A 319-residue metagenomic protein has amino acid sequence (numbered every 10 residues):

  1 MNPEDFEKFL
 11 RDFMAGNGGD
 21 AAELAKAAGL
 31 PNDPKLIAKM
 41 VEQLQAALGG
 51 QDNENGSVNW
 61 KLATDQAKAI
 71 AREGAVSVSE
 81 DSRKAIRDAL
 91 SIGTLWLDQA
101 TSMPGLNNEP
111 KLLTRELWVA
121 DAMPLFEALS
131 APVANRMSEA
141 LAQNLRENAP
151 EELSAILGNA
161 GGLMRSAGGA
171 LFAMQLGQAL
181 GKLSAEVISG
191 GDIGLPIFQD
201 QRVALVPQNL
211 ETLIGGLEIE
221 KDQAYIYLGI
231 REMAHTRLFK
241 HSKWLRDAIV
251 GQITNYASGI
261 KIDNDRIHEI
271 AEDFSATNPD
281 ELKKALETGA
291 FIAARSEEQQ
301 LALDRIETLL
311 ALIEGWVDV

Functional and structural regions predicted by a protein language model:
M1-P132: N-terminal low-structure segments adjacent to metalloprotease catalytic domains across cellular compartments
A47-L62, I188-V206, E281, A285: Acidic, low-complexity proline/glycine-rich segments
N53-E73, L129-N159, K283-F291: Short, compositionally biased low-complexity segments
V76-S79, L97, N107, E116 (+5 more regions): Metalloprotease/metallohydrolase-associated module, dominated by Zn2+-dependent proteases
R87-Q208: Auxiliary, metal-adjacent structural segments of Zn-dependent hydrolase domains
L205-P207, I219-D222, T236, W244: Secondary-structure-rich domain cores
N209-I230: Short pre-active-site segment immediately N-terminal to the catalytic Zn-binding motif
E232-I249: Catalytic Zn2+-binding segment of zinc metalloproteases
